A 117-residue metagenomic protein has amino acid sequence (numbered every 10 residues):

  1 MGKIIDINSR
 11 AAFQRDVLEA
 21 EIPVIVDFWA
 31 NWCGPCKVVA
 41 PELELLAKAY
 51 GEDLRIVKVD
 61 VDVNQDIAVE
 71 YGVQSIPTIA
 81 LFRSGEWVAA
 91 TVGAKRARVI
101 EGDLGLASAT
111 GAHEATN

Functional and structural regions predicted by a protein language model:
M1-K3: N-proximal helix/coil linker or "cap" segments that precede and/or mark the start of modular domains
I5-V24, Q65: A short beta-strand-turn-helix
E21-I22, F28-W32, S75: Short pre-active-site segment immediately N-terminal to redox-active cysteine/selenocysteine motifs in thiol-based
I25-V26, I56, I79: Hydrophobic beta-strand anchors of alpha/beta hydrolase catalytic cores
C33-C36, I79: The canonical Cys-X-X-Cys-His
P35-Y50: Typically the conserved alpha-helix immediately C-terminal to a functionally engaged Cys/Sec in thioredoxin-like
L54, V59-A68: Structural microenvironment flanking redox-active thiols in thiol-disulfide oxidoreductases
S75, A80-T116: Non-catalytic, surface beta->alpha helical segment in thiol-disulfide oxidoreductase systems
